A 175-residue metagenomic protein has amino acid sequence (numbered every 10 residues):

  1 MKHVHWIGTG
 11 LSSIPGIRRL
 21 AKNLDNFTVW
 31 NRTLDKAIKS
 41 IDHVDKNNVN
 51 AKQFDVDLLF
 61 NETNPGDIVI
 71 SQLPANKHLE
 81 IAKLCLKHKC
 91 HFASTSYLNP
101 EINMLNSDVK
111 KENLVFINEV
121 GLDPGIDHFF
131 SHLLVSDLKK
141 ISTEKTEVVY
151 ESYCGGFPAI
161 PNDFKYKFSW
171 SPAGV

Functional and structural regions predicted by a protein language model:
V4-T9: Conserved N-terminal Rossmann-fold NAD(P)-binding element of oxidoreductases
S12-S13: Hydrophobic/small residue at the entry helix of a nucleotide-binding pocket
F27-I41: NAD(P)-binding Rossmann-fold cofactor-contacting core
D45-L58: Rossmann-fold cofactor-recognition segment
D67-Q72, A93-S94: N-terminal Rossmann-like NAD(P) cofactor-binding module of classical short-chain dehydrogenase/reductase
L84-I102: ADP-ribose/adenylate-binding Rossmann-like module
S96-N118: Rossmann-fold NAD(P)-binding glycine/threonine-rich loop
L114-V175: Rossmann-like dinucleotide-binding core of oxidoreductases
